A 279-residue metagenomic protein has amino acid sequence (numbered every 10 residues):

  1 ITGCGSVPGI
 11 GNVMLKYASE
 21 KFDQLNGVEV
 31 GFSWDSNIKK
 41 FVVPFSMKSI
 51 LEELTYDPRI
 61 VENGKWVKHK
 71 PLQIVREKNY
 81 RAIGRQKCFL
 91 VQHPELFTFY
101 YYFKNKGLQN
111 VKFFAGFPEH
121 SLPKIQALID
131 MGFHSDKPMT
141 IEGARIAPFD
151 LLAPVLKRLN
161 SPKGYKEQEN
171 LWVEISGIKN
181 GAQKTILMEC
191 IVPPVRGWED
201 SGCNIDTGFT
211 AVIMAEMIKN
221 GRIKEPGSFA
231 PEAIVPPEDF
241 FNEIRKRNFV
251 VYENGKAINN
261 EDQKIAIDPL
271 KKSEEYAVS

Functional and structural regions predicted by a protein language model:
I1-G5, N26-E29: Rossmann-fold dehydrogenase core element
T2-M14, S19, M214: Short alpha-helices
K21-S279: C-terminal catalytic/substrate-binding lobe primarily of soluble NAD(P)-dependent oxidoreductases
